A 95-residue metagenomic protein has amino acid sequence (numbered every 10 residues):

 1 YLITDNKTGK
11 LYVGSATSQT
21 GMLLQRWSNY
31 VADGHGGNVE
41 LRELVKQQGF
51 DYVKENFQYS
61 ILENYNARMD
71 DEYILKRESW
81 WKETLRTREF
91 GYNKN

Functional and structural regions predicted by a protein language model:
Y1-I3, L41, Y59, W81: Generic structural hydrophobic/aromatic packing signal, biased to beta-strands
Y1-V13, T17: GIY-YIG nuclease catalytic motif and its immediate N-terminal context
Q19-A67: Conserved short loop/helix modules at catalytic or binding sites in compact beta-alpha or helix-hairpin-helix contexts
R68-E89: Domain-level recognition of nuclease-like catalytic cores that cleave nucleotide substrates
F90-N95: Short, flexible loop/turn segments with low-complexity composition
